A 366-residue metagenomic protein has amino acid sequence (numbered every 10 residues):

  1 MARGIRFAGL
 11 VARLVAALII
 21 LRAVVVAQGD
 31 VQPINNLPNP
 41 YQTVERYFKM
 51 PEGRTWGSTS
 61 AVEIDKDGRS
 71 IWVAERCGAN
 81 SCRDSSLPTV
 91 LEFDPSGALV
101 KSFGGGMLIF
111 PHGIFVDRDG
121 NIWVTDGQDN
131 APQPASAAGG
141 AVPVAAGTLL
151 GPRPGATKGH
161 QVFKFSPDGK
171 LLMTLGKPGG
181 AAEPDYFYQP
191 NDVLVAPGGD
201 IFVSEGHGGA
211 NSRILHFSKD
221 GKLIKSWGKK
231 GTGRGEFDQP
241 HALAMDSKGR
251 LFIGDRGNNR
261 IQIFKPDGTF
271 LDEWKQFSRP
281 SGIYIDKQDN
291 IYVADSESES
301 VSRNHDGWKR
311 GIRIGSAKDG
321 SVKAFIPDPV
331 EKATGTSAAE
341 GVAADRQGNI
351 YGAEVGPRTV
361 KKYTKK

Functional and structural regions predicted by a protein language model:
M1-L14: Bacterial N-terminal signal peptides that target proteins for export
V11-A23: Bacterial N-terminal signal peptides
A27-K366: Eukaryotic scaffold repeat domains enriched in small/polar residues
